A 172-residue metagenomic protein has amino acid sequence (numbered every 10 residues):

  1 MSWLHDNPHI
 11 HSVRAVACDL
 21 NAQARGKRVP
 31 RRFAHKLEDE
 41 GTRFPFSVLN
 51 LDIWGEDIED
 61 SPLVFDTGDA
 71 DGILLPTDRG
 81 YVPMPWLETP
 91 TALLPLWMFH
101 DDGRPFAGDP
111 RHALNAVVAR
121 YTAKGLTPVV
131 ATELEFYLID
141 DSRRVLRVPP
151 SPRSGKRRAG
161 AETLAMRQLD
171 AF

Functional and structural regions predicted by a protein language model:
M1-F172: Glycine-rich, acidic/polar active-site loops that bind/position phosphate-bearing ligands
